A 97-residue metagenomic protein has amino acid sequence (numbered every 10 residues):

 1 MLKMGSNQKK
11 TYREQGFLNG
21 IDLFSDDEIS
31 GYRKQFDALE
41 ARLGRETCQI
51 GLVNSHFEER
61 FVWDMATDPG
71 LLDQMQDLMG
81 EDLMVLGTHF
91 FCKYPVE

Functional and structural regions predicted by a protein language model:
M1-Q15, N19-E97: Non-heme Fe(II)-dependent double-stranded beta-helix
